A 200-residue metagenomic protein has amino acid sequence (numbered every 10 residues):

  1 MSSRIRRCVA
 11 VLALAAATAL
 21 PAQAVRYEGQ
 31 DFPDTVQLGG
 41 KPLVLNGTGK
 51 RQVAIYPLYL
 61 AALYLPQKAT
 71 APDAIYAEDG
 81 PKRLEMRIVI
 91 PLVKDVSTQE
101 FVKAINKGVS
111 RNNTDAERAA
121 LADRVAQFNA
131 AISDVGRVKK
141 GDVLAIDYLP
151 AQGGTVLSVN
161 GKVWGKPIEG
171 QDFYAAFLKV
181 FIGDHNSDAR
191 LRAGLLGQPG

Functional and structural regions predicted by a protein language model:
M1-A10: Bacterial N-terminal signal peptides that target proteins for export
V9-A19: Bacterial N-terminal signal peptides
Q23-P81: N-terminal secretory signal peptides
V44, A62-Y64, R83-R87, A145-D147 (+1 more regions): Soluble periplasmic/extracytoplasmic beta-strand elements of cell-envelope proteins
A69, D73-A151: Mid-length scaffold segments of soluble, non-membrane domains
S158-V163: Short strand-turn-strand beta-turns centered on an Asx-Gly dipeptide
G165-D188: Flexible glycine-rich active-site/ligand-binding loops centered on an Asp-His dyad
A189-G200: Cysteine/selenocysteine-centered motifs that mediate thiol-based redox chemistry or coordinate metal-sulfur cofactors
